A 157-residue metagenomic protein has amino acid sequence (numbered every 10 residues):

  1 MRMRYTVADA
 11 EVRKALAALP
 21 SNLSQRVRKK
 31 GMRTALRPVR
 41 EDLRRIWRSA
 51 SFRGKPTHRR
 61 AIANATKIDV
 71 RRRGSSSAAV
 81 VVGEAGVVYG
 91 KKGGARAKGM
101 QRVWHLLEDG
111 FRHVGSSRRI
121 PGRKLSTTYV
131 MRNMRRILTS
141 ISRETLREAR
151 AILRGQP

Functional and structural regions predicted by a protein language model:
M1-V81, H105-P157: Short, Lys/Arg-rich flexible segments
S76-G93, K98, V103: Mid-chain, well-packed structural core segment of small domains
